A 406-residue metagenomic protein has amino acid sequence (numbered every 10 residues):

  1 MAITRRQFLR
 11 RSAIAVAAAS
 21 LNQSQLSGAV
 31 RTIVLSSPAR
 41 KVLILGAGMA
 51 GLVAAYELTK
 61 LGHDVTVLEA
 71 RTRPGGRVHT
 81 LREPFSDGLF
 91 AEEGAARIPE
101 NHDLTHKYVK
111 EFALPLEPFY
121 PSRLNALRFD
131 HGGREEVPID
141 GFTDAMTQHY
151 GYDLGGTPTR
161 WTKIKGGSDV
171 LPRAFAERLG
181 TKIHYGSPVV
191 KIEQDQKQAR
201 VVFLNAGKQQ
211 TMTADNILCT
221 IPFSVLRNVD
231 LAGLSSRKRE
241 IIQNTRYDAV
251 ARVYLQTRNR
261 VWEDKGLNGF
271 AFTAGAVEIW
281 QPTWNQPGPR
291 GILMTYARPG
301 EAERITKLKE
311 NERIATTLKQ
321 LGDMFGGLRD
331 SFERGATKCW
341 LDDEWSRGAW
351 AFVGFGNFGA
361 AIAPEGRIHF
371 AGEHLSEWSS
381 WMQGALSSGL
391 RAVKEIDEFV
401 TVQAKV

Functional and structural regions predicted by a protein language model:
M1-V16: N-terminal secretory signal peptides and thylakoid transit peptides that target proteins across membranes
R11, S20, V53, L61 (+6 more regions): Conserved flavin/dinucleotide-binding core of flavoenzymes
K41-V67: N-terminal Rossmann-like FAD-binding beta1-loop-alpha1 element of flavoenzymes
L45, M212-S224: Short hydrophobic core segments
T59-L81: Glycine-rich FAD pyrophosphate-binding loop
G76-R160: Active-site-adjacent segment of FAD-dependent monooxygenases/related oxidoreductases
G155-K208, D215: Helical element adjacent to the flavin cofactor pocket in flavoenzyme catalytic cores
C219-S236: Flavin (primarily FAD) binding-site architecture
